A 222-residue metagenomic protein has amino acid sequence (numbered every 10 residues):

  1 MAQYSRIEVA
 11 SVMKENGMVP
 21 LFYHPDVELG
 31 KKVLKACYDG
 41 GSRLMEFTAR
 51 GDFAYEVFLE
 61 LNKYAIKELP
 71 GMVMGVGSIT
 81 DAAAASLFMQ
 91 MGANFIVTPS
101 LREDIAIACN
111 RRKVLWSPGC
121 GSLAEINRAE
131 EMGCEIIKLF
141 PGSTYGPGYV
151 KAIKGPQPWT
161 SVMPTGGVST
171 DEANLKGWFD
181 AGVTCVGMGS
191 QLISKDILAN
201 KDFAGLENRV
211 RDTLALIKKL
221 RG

Functional and structural regions predicted by a protein language model:
M1-A83, L87-M91, N200-R221: Conserved N-terminal beta1-alpha1 strand-loop-helix module at the mouth
M18-F22, M45-F47, M74-G77, I96-V97 (+4 more regions): Hydrophobic faces of well-ordered beta-strands that scaffold small-molecule active sites in alpha/beta enzyme cores
Y23-P25, T48-D52, G77-A82, L101 (+4 more regions): Active-site beta-loop-alpha junctions enriched in small/polar residues
L34, F58, A85, A106 (+4 more regions): Generic hydrophobic/aromatic pocket-lining and core-packing "Φ" positions
G41-R43, E68, M89-I96, R111-S117 (+3 more regions): Glycine-enriched alpha-helix->loop->beta-strand junction motifs that scaffold or abut catalytic
D81-M91, A124-M132, S169-V186: Catalytic cores of alpha/beta
F95, P99-Y145: Histidine/lysine/aspartate-rich catalytic loop segments that bind and position anionic ligands
F95-I105, L139-P147, G182-F203: Glycine-rich phosphate-binding active-site loops on the catalytic face of alpha/beta enzymes
